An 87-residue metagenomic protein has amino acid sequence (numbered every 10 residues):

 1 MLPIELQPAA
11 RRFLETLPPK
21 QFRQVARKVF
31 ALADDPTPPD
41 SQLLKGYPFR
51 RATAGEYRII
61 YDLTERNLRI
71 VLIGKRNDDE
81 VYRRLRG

Functional and structural regions predicted by a protein language model:
M1-I4, R12, T16, K20 (+2 more regions): Enriched for short, Lys/Arg-rich terminal
Q7: Residue-level signal for threonine
A10, V25, I60-Y61: GIY-YIG nuclease signature motif recognition
R27-T53, V81: A short, surface-exposed loop/turn module that caps and links secondary-structure elements
A33-D34, Y61-L63: Short charge-dense sequence patches
Y57: ATP phosphate-binding glycine-rich loop
